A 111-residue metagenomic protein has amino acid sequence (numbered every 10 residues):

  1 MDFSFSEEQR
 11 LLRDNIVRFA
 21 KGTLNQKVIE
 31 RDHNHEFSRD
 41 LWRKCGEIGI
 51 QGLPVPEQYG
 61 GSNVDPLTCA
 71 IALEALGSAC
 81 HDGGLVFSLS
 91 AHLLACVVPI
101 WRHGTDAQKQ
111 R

Functional and structural regions predicted by a protein language model:
M1-E8: Intrinsic disorder at enzyme termini
E8-F19: A non-catalytic, amphipathic alpha-helix used as a structural packing/dimerization or gating element in enzyme scaffolds
L11, T23-R111: Glycine-rich flavin
